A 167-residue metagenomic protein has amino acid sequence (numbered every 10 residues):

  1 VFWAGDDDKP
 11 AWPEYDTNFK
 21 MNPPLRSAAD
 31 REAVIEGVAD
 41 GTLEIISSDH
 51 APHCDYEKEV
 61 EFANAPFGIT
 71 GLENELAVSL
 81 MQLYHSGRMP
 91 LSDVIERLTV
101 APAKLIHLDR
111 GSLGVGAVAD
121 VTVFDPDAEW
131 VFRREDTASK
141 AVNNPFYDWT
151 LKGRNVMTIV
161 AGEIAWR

Functional and structural regions predicted by a protein language model:
V1-I46: Histidine/acidic residue-rich metal-binding segments in metalloenzymes
W3-W12, E57-V60, R134-D136: Short acidic, glycine/serine/threonine-rich loops at helix termini
A4-G5, S27, C54, G71 (+2 more regions): Helix N-cap and loop-to-helix transition residues
Y15-F19, G37-A39, L43-I46, A51-P126: His/Asp/Glu-enriched, well-ordered alpha-helical/loop segment that forms or immediately abuts the divalent-metal
N18-A29, P66-T70, N144-L151: A short acidic, glycine-rich active-site loop that binds or catalyzes chemistry on phosphate/adenosine moieties
P24-L25, A101-A103, E135-S139: A short linear-motif detector with a strong N-terminal bias
L25-R31, E36, E75-M81, L151-M157: Short C-terminal domain-edge/linker segments immediately following a structured domain
E61-N64, V118-R167: C-terminal cap of metal-dependent C-N hydrolases
